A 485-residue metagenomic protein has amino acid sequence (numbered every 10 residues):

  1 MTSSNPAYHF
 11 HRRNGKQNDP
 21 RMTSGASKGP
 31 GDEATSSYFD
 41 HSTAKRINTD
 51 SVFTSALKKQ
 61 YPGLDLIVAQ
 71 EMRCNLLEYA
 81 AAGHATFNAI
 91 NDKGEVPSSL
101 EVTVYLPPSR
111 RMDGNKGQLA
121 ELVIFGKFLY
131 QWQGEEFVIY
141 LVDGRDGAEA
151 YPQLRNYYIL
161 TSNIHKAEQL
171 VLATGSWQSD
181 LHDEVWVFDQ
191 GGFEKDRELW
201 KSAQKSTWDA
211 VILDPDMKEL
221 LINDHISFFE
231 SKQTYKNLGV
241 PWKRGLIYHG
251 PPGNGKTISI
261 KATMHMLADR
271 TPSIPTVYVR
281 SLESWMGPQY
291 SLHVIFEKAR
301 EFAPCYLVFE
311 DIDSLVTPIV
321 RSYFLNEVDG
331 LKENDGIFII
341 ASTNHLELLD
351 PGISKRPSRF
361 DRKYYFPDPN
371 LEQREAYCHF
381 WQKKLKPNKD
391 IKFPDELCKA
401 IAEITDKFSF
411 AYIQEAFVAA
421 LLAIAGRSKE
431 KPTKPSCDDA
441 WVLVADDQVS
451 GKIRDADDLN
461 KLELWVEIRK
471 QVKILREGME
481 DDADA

Functional and structural regions predicted by a protein language model:
T2-E230, K243, A485: AAA+ P-loop ATPase mechanoenzymes
Y61, D65, Q178, H182 (+8 more regions): Eukaryotic basic, amphipathic alpha-helical target segments in cytosolic regions
Y158, A203-W208, R362-K363, C398-I404: Short interface patches used for recognition in eukaryotic signaling and trafficking proteins
K166-L170, M217, V320, R374 (+2 more regions): Alpha-helical interaction elements in eukaryotic regulators
T174, I260-T263, I295, I401 (+1 more regions): Aromatic/hydrophobic pocket-lining residues that form π-stacking "cages" and hydrophobic walls in ligand
W208-D395: Walker A/P-loop NTP-binding motif of AAA+ ATPase domains
R356, P367, L371-A485: C-terminal alpha-helical "lid" subdomain
